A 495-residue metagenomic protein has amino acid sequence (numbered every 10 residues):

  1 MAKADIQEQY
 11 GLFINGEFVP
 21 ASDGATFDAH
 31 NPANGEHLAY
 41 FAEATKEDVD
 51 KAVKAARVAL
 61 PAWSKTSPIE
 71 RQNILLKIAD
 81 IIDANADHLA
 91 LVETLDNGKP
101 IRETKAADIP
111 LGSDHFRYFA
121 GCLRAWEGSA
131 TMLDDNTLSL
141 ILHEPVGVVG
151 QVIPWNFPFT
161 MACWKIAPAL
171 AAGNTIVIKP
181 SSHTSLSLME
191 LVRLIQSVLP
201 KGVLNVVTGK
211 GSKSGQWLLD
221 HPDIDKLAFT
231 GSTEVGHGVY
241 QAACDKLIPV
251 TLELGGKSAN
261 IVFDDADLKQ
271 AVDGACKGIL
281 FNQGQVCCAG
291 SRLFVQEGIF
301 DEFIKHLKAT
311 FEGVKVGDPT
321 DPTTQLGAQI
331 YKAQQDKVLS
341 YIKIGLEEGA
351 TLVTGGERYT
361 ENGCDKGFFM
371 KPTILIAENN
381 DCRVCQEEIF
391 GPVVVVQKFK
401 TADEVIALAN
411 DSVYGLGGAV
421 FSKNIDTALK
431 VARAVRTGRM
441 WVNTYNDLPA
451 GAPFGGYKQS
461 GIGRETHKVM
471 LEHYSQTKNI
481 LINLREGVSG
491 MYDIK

Functional and structural regions predicted by a protein language model:
M1-P32: Hydrophobic face of amphipathic alpha-helices that form TPR/SEL1-like repeat modules and related alpha-solenoid
N34-Y40, I224, I261, K315 (+2 more regions): Conserved C-terminal structural/oligomerization subdomain of aldehyde/semialdehyde dehydrogenase
G35, R71, E93, F116 (+9 more regions): Residue-level signal for inorganic ion chemistry
E36-W126, N136: Glycine-rich loop-to-alpha-helix module at the N-terminal edge of alpha/beta enzyme cores
L38-A44, A59-K65, Q151, N260-F263 (+5 more regions): Short, well-ordered beta-strand elements within core beta-sheets of diverse protein domains
L60, S64, A79-A86, A90 (+19 more regions): Structural signal for hydrophobic packing residues in well-ordered secondary-structure cores of soluble enzyme domains
E127-Q270, F399: Rossmann-like NAD(P) dinucleotide-binding subdomain of oxidoreductase/dehydrogenase enzymes
E234-N379, L408, V442, S489-K495: ALDH superfamily catalytic-core signature
